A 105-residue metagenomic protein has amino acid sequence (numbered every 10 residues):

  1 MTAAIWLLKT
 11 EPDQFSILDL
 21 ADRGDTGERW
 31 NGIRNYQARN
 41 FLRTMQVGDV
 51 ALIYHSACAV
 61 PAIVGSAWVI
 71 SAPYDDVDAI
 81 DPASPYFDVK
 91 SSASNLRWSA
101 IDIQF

Functional and structural regions predicted by a protein language model:
M1-V47: Compositionally biased, charged N-terminal/linker segments
K9-T10, H55, F105: Pocket-edge structural micro-motifs
R43-T44, A59, S92-N95: A general structural signal for short secondary-structure junctions and capping/turn motifs
Q46, P61-V64: Short glycine/proline-enriched turns and hinge-like loops at secondary-structure junctions
Y54-V60: Short, charged beta-turn/beta-strand-edge "cap" motif at the junction between a beta-strand and an adjacent loop
G65-F105: Aromatic- and Lys/Arg-enriched surface recognition patch
